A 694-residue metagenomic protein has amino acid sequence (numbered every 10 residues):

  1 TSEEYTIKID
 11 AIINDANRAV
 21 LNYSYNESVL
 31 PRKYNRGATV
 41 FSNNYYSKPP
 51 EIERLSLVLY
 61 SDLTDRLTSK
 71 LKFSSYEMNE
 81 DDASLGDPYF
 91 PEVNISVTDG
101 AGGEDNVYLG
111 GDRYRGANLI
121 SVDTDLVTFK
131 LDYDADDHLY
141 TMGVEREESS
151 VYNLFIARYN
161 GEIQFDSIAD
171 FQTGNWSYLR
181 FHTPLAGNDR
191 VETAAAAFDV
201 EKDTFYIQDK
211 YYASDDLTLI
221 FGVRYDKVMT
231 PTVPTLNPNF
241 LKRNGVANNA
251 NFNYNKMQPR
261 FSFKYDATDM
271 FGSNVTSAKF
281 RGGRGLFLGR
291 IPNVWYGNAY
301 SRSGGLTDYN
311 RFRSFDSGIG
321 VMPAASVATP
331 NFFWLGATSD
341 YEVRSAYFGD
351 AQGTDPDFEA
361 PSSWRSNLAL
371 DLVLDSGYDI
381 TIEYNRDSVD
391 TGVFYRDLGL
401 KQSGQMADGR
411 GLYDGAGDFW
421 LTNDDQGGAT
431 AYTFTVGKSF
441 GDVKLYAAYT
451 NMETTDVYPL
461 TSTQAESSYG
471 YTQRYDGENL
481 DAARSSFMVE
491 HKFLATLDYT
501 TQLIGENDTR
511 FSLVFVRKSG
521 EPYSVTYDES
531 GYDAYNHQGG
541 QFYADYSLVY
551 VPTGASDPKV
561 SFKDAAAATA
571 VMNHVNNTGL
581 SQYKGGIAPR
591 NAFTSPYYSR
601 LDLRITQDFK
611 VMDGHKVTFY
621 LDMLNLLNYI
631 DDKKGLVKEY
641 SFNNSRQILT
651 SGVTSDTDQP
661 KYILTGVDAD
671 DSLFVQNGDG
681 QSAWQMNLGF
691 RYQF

Functional and structural regions predicted by a protein language model:
E3-I7, E51-L57, F73, D123-F129 (+9 more regions): Hydrophobic, lipid-facing positions within transmembrane beta-strands of outer-membrane proteins
A11-I13, S61, Y133-A135, K210-Y212 (+10 more regions): Residue-level signature of outer-membrane beta-barrel architecture
A11-Y206, Q402-D425, A431: Replace "related TpsB outer-membrane translocases also match" with "some related outer-membrane beta-barrels such as
D15-A16, D65-T68, Y133-L139, D216 (+5 more regions): Short loop/turn motifs that connect adjacent beta-strands in outer-membrane beta-barrel proteins
L21-Y25, L71-E77, M142-E148, F221-K227 (+6 more regions): Transmembrane beta-barrel strands of outer-membrane/channel proteins
A101, L236-Q258, S262-W420, G539 (+5 more regions): Solvent-exposed loop/turn elements at secondary-structure boundaries
V228, T381-S524: Gram-negative outer-membrane beta-barrel transporters
R510-M612, S645-F674: Extracytoplasmic gating/loop element in the C-terminal half of outer-membrane beta-barrel translocons and assembly
